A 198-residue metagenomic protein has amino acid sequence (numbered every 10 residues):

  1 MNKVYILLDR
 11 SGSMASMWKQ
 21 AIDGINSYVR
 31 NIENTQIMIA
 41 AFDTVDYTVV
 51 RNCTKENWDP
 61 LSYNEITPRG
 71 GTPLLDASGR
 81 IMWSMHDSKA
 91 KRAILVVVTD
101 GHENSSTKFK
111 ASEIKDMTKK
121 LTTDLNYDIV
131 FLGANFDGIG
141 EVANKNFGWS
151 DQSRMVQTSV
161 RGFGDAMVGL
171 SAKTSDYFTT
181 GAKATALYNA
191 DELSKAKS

Functional and structural regions predicted by a protein language model:
M1-S198: Acidic, low-complexity intrinsically disordered regions
